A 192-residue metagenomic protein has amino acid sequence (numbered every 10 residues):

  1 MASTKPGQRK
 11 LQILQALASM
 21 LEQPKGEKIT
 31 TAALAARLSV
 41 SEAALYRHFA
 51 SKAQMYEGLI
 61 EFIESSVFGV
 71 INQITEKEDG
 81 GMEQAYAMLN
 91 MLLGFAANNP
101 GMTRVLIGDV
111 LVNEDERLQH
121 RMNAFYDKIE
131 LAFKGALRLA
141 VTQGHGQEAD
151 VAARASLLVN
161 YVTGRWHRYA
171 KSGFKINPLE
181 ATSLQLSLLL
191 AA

Functional and structural regions predicted by a protein language model:
M1-R37, Q54, S66: Basic, helix-initiating cap at the start of DNA-binding domains
R9, K52, L59, I63-V67 (+5 more regions): Hydrophobic/aromatic residues within well-ordered alpha-helical segments
L21-P24, T30-T31, E42, K52 (+3 more regions): Amphipathic alpha-helical segments enriched in hydrophobic/aromatic and basic residues that form the DNA-contacting
S39-F49: Short hydrophobic/aromatic patch on the recognition helix
G58, N72-N98, V151-L158: Hydrophobic alpha-helical connector segments
S65-F68, N72, E116-T142, A152-S156: Amphipathic alpha-helical packing segments from all-alpha helical-bundle domains
A96-R117: Amphipathic alpha-helical segments used for helix-helix packing
T103, I107, Q119, N123 (+1 more regions): Hydrophobic/aromatic-rich alpha-helical bundle segments in the mid-to-C-terminal region
